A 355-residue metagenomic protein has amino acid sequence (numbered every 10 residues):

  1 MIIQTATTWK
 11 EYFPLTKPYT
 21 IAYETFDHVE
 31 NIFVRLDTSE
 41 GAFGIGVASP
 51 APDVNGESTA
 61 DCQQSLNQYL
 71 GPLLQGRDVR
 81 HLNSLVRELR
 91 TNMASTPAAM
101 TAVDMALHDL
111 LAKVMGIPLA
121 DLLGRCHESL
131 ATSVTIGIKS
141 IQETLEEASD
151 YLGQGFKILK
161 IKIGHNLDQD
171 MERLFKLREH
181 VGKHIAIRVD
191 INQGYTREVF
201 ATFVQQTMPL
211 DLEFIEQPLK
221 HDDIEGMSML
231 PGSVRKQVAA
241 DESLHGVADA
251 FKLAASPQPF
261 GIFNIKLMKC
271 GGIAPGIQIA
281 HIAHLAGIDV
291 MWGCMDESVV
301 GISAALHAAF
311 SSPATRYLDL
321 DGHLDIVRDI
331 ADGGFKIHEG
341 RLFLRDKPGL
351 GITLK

Functional and structural regions predicted by a protein language model:
M1-R188, N192-Y195, A201, Q206-P209 (+3 more regions): N-terminal capping/lid subdomain adjacent to the active-site entrance of alpha/beta enzymes
F43, V103, I141, L145-A148 (+5 more regions): Hydrophobic alpha-helical segments
D109-K113, H281, L306-F310: Short glycine/serine- and small hydrophobic-enriched flexible loop segments
I161, D168-S303, R328-I330, I337: Catalytic core of soluble alpha/beta enzymes
G261, G287-I288, A314-R316, P348: A short pocket-lining beta-strand/turn micro-motif at the edge of beta-sheets
G293-G334, E339, K347: Active-site pocket-lining/capping segments in soluble small-molecule metabolic enzymes
